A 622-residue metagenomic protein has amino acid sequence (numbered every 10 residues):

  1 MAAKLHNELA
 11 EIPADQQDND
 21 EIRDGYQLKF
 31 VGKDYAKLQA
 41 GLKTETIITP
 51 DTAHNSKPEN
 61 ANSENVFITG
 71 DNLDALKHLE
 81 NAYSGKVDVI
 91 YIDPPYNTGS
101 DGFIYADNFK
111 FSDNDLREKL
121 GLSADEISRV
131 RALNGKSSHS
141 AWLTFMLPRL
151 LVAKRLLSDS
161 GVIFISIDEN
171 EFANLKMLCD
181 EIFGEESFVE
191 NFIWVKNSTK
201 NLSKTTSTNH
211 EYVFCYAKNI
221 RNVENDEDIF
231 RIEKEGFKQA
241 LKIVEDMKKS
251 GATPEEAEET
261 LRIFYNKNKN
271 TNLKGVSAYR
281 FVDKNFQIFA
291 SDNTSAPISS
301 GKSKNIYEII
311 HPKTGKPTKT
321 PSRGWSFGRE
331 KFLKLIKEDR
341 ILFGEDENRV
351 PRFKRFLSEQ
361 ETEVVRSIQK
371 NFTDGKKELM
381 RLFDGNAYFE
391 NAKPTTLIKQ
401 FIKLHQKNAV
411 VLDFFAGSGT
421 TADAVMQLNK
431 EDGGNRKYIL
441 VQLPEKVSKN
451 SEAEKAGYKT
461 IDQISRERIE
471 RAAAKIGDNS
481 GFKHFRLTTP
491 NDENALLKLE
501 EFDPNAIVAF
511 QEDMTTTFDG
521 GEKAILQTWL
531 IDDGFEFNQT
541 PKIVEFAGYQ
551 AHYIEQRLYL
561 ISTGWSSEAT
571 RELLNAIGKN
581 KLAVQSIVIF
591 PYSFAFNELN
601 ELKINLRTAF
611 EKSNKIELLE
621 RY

Functional and structural regions predicted by a protein language model:
M1-Y91, Y96-P148, F327, D346 (+4 more regions): DnaQ-like (DEDDh/DEDDy) 3′-5′ exonuclease domain used for proofreading and 3′-end trimming on nucleic acids
F30, N72, F103-D113, L143 (+3 more regions): Conserved S-adenosyl-L-methionine
N72-A75, L79-A82, F145-L150, L156-D159 (+3 more regions): Phosphate/ATP-binding catalytic cores across multiple sugar-kinase/actin-like superfamilies, primarily ASKHA
G85-F103, C179, V411-V425, L530: Conserved proline-anchored active-site loop of SAM-dependent methyltransferases that bridges a beta-strand
K86-V162, N170, H210, E224-S299 (+2 more regions): SAM-dependent methyltransferase catalytic-core segment centered on the flexible catalytic loop and adjoining short
M146, D159-S160, E169-G236: Signature of N6-adenine DNA methyltransferases within the class I
N197, N219-M380: Active-site-adjacent helix-turn-beta-strand microarchitecture at beta-sheet edges that either contains or buttresses
Q427-Y622: PRPP-dependent phosphoribosyltransferase catalytic core
